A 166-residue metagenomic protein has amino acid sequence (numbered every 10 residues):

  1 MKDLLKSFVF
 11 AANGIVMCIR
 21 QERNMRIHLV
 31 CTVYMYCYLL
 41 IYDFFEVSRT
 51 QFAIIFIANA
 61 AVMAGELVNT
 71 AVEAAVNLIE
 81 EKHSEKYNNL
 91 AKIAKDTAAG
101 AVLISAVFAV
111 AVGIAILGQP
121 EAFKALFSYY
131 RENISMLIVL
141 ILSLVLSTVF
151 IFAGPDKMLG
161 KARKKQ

Functional and structural regions predicted by a protein language model:
K2-G65, H83, V102-Q166: Hydrophobic alpha-helical transmembrane segments
A61-A101: Acidic (Asp/Glu-rich) catalytic motifs at the cytosolic membrane interface
